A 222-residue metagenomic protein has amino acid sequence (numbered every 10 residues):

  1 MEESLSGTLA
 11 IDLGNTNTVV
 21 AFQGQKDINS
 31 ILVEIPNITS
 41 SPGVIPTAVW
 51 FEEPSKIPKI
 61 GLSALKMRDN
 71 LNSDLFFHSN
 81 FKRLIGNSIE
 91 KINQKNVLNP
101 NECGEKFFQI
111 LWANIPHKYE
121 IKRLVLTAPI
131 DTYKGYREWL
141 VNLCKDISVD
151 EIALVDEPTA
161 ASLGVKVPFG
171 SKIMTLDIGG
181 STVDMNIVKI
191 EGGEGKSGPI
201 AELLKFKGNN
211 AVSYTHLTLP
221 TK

Functional and structural regions predicted by a protein language model:
M1-S79, H117-K122, L126, I130-L217: Oxyanion-binding/catalytic loops of NTP- or PPi-dependent enzymes
T47, S79, R83, K106-Q109: N-terminal, well-ordered alpha-helical segments
L84-I89: Non-catalytic, solvent-exposed interaction/assembly segments
K91-A113: Adenine-nucleotide phosphate-binding core of ATP-dependent small-molecule kinases
T218-K222: A short, hydrophobic C-terminal helix/tail in secreted or cell-surface proteins
